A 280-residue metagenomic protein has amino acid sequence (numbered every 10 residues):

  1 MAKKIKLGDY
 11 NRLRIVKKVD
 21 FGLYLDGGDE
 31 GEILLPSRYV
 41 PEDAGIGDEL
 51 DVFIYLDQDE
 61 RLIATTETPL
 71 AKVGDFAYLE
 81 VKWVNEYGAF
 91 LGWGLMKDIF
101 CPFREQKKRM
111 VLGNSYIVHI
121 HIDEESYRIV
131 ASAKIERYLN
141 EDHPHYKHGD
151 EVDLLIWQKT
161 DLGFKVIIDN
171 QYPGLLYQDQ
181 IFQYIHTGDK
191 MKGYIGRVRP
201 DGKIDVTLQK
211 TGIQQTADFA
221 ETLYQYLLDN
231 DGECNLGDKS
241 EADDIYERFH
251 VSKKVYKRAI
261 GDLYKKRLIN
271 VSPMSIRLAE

Functional and structural regions predicted by a protein language model:
M1-E280: Single-stranded RNA-binding regions, centering on S1/OB-family and related RNA-binding modules
